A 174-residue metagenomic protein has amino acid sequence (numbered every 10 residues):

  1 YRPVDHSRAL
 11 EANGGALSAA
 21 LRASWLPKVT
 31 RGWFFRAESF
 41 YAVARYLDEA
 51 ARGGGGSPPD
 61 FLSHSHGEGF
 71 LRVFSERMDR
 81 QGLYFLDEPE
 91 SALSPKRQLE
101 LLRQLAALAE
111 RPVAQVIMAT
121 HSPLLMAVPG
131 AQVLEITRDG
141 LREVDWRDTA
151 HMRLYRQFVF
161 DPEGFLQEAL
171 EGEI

Functional and structural regions predicted by a protein language model:
Y1-R52: ABC ATPase nucleotide-binding domain signature region
E11-A12, A16-L17, K28, S57-P59 (+1 more regions): Catalytic phosphate/metal-binding cores of nucleic-acid and nucleotide-processing enzymes, i.e., regions that mediate
A19-R31, P59-R72, E171-I174: Alpha-helix-centered segments that form part of catalytic cores
G32, L83-F85, Q115: Residue-level preference for the first positions of well-ordered beta-strands
R36, F74, D87, A119 (+1 more regions): Conserved RecA-like P-loop NTPase ATPase core
D60, H64-E88, K96-L108: GG-anchored amphipathic helix commonly corresponding to the ABC/SMC/Rad50 NBD signature/C-loop
K96-I117, H121-I174: C-terminal lobe/lid and adjacent interdomain/linker elements of RecA-like ASCE P-loop ATPase modules
